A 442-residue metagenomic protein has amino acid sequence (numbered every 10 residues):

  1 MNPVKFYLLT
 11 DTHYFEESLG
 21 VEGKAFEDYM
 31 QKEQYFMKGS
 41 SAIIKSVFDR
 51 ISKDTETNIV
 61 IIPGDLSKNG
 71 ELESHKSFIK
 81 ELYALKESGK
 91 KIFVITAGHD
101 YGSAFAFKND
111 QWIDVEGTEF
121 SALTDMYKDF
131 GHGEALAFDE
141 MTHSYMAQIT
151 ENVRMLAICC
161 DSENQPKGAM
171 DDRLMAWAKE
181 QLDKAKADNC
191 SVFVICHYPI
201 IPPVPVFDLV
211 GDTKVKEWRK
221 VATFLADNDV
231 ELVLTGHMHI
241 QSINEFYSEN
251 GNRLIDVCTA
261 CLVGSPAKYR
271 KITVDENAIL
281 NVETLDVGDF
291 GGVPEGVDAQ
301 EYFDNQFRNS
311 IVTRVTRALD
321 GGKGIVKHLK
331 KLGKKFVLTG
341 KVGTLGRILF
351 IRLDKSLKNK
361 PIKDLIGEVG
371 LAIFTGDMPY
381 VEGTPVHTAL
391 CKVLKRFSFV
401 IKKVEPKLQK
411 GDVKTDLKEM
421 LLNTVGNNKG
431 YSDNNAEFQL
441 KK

Functional and structural regions predicted by a protein language model:
M1, P294-K442: Non-catalytic terminal accessory segments
M1-L72: N-terminal active-site segment of His-dependent metallophosphoesterases
M1-Y7, E16-S18, T142-A157, A187 (+3 more regions): Beta-strand-turn-beta hairpins that frame and shape the catalytic cleft of phosphate-ester-processing enzymes
D11, V60, D65, F78 (+6 more regions): Divalent metal-coordination and catalytic microenvironments
H13, L66-S67, G98-Y101, P199 (+3 more regions): Catalytic metal-binding/acid-base residues of hydrolase active sites
D49, K53-I59, K91, R154-L156 (+5 more regions): His/acidic metal-ligating clusters that form di-metal
L72, K76-W177, N250, K271 (+1 more regions): Extended active-site neighborhood of metal-dependent phosphoesterases/phosphodiesterases
E283-P294: Short, solvent-exposed aromatic-acidic interface loops
